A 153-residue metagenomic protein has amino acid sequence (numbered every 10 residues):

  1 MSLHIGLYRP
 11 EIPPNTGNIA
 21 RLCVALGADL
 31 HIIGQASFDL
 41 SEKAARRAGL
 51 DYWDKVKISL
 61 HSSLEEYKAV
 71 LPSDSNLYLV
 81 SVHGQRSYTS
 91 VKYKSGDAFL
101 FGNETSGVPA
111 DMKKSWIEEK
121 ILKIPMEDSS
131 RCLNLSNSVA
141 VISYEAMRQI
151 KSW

Functional and structural regions predicted by a protein language model:
M1-W153: Post-transcriptional modification and biogenesis factors for structured RNAs of the translation apparatus
